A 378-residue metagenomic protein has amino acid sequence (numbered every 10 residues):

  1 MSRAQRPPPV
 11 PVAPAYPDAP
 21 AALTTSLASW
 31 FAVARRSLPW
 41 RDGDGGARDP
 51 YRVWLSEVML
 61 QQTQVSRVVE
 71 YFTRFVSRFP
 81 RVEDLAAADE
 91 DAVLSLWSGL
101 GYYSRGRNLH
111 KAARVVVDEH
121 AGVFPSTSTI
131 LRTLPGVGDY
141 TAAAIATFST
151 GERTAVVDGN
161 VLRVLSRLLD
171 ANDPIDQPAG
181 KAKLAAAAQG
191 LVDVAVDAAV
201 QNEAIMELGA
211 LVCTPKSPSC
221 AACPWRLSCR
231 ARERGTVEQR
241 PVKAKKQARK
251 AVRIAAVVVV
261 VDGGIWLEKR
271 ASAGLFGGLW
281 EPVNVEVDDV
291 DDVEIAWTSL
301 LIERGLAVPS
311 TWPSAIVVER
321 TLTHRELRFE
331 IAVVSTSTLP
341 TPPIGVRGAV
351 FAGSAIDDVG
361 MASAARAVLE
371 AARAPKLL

Functional and structural regions predicted by a protein language model:
M1-D42, A210-L378: Intrinsically disordered, low-complexity, charged terminal extensions of DNA damage-control enzymes
P11-V12, S26, W30-A221, W225-E238 (+1 more regions): Catalytic cores of DNA base-excision repair glycosylases
